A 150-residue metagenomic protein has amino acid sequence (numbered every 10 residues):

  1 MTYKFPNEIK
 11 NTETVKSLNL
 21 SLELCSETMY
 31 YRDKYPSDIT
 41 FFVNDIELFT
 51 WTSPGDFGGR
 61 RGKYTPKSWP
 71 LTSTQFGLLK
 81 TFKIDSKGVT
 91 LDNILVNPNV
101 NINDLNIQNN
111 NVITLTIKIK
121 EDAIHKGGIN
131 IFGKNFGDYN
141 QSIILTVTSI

Functional and structural regions predicted by a protein language model:
M1-G62: Mid-protein regulatory/catalytic core that forms ligand/cofactor-binding pockets and protein-protein interaction
T2-K4, K83, V112-T116, I144-T146: Ser/Thr- (and often Asn-) enriched beta-sheet segments in non-cytosolic proteins
K16, L79, I143-L145: Generic hydrophobic, helix-prone segments enriched in Leu/Val/Ile
L18-L20, N101-N103, Q108-D122: Short, well-structured beta-strand segments within conserved domains
I46-W51, S68-P70, S142-T146: Short, surface-exposed, polar/charged, turn-prone segments marking secondary-structure boundaries
S53-Q108, I124-G127: Extended, solvent-exposed segments with strong compositional bias
K118-I150: Proprotein-processing/basic-patch segments
